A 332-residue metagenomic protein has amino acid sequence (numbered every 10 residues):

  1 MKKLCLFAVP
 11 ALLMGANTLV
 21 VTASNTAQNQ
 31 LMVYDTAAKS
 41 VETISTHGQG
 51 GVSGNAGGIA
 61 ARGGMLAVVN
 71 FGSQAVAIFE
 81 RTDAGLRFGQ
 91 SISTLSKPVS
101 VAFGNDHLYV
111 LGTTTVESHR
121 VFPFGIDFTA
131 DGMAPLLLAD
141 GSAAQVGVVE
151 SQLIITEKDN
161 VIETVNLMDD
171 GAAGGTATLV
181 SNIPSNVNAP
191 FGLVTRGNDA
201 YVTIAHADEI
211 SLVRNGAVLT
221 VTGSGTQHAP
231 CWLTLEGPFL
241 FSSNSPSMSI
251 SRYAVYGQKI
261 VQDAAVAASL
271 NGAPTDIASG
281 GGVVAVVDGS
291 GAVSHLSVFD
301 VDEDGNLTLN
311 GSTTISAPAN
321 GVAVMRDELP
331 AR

Functional and structural regions predicted by a protein language model:
A16-K39: An edge-strand/N-cap motif at the start of beta-rich repeat modules
T22-T26, V68-G72, V110-T114, V149-E150 (+5 more regions): Conserved beta-strand positions in repeat-built beta-propeller and related beta-rich domains
Q28-L31, Q74-V76, V116-S118, V161-E163 (+3 more regions): Structural signal for beta-propeller blades
Y34-A38, F79-G85, H119-F128, V165-G174 (+3 more regions): Short loop/turn segments immediately following beta-strands, especially the blade-tip and inter-blade linker loops
S40-V52, G85-I92, T129-L137, G174-P184 (+3 more regions): A short beta-strand motif characteristic of beta-propeller blades
H47-M65, I92-H107, P135-Q152, N182-A200 (+3 more regions): Beta-rich, blade/repeat-based domains predominating in secreted/periplasmic proteins but also intracellular
V110-R120, F128-D170, T176-T178: Aromatic- and glycine-enriched pocket-lining scaffold segments that form the walls of small-molecule binding clefts
N186-D263: Eukaryotic tandem repeat interaction scaffolds
